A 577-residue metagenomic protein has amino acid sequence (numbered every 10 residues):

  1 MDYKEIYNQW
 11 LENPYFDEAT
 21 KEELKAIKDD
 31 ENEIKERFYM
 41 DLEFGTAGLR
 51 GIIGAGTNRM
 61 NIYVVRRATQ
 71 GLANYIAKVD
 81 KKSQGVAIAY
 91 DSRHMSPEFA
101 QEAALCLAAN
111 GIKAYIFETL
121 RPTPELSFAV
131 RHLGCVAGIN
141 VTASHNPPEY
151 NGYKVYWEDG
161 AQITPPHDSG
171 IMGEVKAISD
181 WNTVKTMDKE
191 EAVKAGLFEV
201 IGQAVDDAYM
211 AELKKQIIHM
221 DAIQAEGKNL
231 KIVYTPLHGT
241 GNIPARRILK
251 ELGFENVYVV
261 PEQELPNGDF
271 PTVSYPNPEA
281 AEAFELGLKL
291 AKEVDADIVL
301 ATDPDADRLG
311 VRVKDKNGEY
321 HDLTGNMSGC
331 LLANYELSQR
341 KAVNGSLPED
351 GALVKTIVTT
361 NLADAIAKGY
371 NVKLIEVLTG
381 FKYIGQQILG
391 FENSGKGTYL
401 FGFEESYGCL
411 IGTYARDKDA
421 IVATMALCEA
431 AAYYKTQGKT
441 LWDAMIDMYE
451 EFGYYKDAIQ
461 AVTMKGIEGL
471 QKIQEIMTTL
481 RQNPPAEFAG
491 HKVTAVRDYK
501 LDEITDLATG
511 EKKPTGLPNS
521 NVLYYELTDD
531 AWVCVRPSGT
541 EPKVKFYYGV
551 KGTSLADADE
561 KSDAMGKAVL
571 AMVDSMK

Functional and structural regions predicted by a protein language model:
E5-A103, A192-K228, T240: An N-terminal, well-structured beta->alpha segment
E33-F38, L42, N151-E285, L290-A291: Gly/Ser/Thr-enriched, mixed-charge loops and adjacent short helices that form phosphate/oxyanion-binding elements
F38-N58, A143-N146, P236-I248, P304 (+3 more regions): Conserved phosphate/anionic-ligand binding catalytic regions in large, soluble enzymes, centered on
A87-Y150, K250-G310: N-terminal small/polar loop signature for handling phosphorylated ligands or for N-terminal nucleophile
F99-L107, Y150-W157, D307-N326, A363-I366: Short Gly/Thr/Asp-enriched flexible loops that form oxyanion-binding sites at enzyme active sites
Y156-T186, N326-D350, K355-D364, A420 (+1 more regions): Glycine-rich phosphate-binding loop plus the immediately following alpha-helix
K292, A296-I298, E319-H321, Q339-R536 (+3 more regions): Phosphate-binding and adjacent anionic-ligand microenvironments
